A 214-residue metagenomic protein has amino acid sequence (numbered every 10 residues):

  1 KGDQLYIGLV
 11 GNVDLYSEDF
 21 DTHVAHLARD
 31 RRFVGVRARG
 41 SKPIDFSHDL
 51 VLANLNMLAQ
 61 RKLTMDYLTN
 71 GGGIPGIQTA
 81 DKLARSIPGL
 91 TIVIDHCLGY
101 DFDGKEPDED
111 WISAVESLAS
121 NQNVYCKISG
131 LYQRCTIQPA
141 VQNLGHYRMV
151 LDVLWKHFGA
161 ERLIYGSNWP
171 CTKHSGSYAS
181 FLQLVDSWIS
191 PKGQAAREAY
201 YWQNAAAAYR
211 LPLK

Functional and structural regions predicted by a protein language model:
K1-R61, Y67, S86, G145 (+1 more regions): Mid-domain alpha/beta scaffold segments of enzyme catalytic cores
L9, L27, L58, H96 (+4 more regions): Conserved, mostly hydrophobic/aromatic
V10-D14, K127-G130, I164-G166, Y201-W202: Short beta-strand segments
V13, G40, C97, N168-W169: Active-site metal-binding loops of divalent metal-dependent hydrolases
T22-L27, P107-D110, K214: Short, surface-exposed amphipathic charged segments that create phosphate/polyanion-binding patches used for binding
V34, D45-I164: Catalytic pocket-lining loop regions of alpha/beta-barrel enzymes, especially the amidohydrolase/enolase/GH5 lineages
L131-Q133, W169-T172: Short Gly/Pro-enriched loop/turn and capping motifs at secondary-structure junctions
D152-V153, H157-I164, K173-K214: Mid-to-C-terminal alpha-helical segments outside catalytic/metal-binding sites
